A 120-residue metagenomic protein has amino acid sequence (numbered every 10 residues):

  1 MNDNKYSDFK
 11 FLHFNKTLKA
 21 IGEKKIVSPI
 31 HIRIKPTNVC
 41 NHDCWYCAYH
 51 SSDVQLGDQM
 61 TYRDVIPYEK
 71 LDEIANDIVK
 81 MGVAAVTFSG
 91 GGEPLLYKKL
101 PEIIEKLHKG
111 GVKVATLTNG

Functional and structural regions predicted by a protein language model:
N2-G120: Conserved alpha-helical substructure of the radical SAM core
